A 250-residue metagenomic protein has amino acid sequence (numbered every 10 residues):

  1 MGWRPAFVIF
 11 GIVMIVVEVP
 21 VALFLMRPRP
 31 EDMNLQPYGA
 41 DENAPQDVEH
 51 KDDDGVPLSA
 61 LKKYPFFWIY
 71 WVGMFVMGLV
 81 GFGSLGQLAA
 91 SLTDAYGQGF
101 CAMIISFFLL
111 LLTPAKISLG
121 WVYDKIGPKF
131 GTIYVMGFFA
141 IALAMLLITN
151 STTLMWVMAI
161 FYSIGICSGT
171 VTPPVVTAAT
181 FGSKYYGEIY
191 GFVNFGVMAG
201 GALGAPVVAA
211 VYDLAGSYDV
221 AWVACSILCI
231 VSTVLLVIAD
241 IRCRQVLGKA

Functional and structural regions predicted by a protein language model:
M1, L92-T93, V122-Y123, V207-G216: Interfacial helix-cap and linker-helix signal at transmembrane-aqueous boundaries of multi-pass secondary transporters
M1-D32: Helix-loop-helix hairpin linking two adjacent transmembrane segments in secondary transporters
V19-P28, S226-A250: Multi-pass alpha-helical transporter architecture, strongest for 12-TM Major Facilitator/SLC carriers used
V21, A89, L119, L203-Y212: Small-residue (Gly/Pro/Ala) motifs that create kinks and tight helix-helix packing interfaces
R27-G55, V246-A250: Flexible cytoplasmic inter-helical loops of multi-pass small-molecule transporters
S59-W121: Extracytoplasmic gate region of multi-pass secondary transporters
F100, I105-V176: C-terminal transmembrane helical hairpin of 12-TM major facilitator-type secondary transporters
T180-A215: A late C-terminal transmembrane helix in Major Facilitator Superfamily
